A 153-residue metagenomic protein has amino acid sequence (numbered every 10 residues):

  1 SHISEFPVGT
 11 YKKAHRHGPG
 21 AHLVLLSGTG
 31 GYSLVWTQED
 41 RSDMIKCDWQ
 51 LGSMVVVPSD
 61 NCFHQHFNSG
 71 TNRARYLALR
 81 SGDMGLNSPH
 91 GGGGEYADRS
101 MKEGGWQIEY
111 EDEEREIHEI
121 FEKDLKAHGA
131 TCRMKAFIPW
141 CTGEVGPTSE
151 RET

Functional and structural regions predicted by a protein language model:
S1, P19-G20, G30, F63 (+1 more regions): Extracellular structured ligand-interaction cores
S1-A14, P19-G20: A short glycine-rich, His/Asp/Glu-containing loop-to-beta-strand
S1-H2, L34-V35, V56: Intrinsic, low-complexity N-terminal interaction/targeting segments
V8, T29-G30, C62, S81-M84: Short, glycine-/Ser/Thr-/acidic-enriched flexible segments
R16, H22-L51, C62: A short beta-strand-loop-beta hairpin characteristic of the jelly-roll/cupin
C47-G70, L79-G82: Conserved metal-binding segment of the jelly-roll/cupin
F67-E152: Double-stranded beta-helix
